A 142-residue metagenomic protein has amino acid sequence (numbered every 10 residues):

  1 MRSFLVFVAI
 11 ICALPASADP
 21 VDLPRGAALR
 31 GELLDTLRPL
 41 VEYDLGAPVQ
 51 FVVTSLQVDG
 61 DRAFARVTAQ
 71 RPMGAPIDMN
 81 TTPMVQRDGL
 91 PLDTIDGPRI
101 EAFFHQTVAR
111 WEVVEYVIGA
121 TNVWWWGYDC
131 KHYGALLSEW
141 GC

Functional and structural regions predicted by a protein language model:
M1-F4: Positively charged n-region of N-terminal signal peptides that target proteins for export
A13-S17: N-terminal signal peptide c-region/cleavage motif recognized by signal peptidases
P20-P48: Short, non-transmembrane alpha-helical segments in secretory-pathway proteins
T36, L40-D44, R71-P72, T107-R110: Structured segments of extracytoplasmic/periplasmic soluble domains in secreted or envelope-associated proteins
L45, R62, T68-Q70, H132-C142: N-terminal glycine/threonine-rich, aromatic-flanked beta-hairpin/loop signature
P48-L56, V114-Y116: Surface-exposed patches in mature extracellular/periplasmic domains of secreted proteins
S55-Q106: Mature extracytoplasmic domains of secretory-pathway proteins
P98-G134, W140: Short beta-strand edge/turn micro-motifs at domain boundaries
